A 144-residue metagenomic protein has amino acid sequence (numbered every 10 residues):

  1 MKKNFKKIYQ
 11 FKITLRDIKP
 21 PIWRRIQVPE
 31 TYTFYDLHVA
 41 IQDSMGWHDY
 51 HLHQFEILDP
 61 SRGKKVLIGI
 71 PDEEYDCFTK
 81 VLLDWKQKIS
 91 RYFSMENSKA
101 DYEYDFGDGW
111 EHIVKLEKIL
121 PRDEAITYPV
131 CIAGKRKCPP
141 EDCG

Functional and structural regions predicted by a protein language model:
M1-G144: Short linear regulatory motifs enriched in tryptophan with gly/pro/ser
